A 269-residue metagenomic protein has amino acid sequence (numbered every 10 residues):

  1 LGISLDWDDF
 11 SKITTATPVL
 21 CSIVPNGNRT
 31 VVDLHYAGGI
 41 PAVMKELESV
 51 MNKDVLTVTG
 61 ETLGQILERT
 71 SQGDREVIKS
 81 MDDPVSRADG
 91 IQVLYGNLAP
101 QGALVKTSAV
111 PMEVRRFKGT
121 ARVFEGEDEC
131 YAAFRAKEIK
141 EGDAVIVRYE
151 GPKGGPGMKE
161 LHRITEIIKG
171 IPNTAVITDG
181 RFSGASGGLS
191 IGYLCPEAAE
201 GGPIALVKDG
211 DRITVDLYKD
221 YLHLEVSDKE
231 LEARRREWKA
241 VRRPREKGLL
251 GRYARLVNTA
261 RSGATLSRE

Functional and structural regions predicted by a protein language model:
L1-E197, G202-E269: Catalytic or ion-coupling anion/metal-binding cores of large enzyme and transporter domains
